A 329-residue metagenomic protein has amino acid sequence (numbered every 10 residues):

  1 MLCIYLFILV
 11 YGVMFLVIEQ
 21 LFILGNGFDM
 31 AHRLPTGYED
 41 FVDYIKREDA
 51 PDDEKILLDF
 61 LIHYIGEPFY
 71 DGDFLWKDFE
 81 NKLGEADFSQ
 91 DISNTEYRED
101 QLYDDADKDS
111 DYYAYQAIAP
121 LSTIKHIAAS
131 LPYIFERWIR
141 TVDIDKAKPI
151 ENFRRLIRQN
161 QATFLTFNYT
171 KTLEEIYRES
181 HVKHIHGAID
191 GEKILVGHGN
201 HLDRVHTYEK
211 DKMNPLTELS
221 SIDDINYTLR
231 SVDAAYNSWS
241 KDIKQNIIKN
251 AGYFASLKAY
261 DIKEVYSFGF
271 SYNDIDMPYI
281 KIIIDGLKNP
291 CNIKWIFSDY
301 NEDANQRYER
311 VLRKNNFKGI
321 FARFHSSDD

Functional and structural regions predicted by a protein language model:
M1-H32, F41, E48, I247-D329: SIR2/sirtuin-family catalytic core signature
Y11-M14, D43, T217, D223: N-terminal non-cleavable signal-anchor helices
Q20-D59, T163-T166, T170, I176-I194 (+2 more regions): Conserved catalytic core of sirtuin-type NAD+-dependent deacylases
G37-K77, F321-D328: Extended charged low-complexity segments that act as oligomerization/scaffolding linkers
E39, K55, F74-K77, E151 (+2 more regions): Generic alpha-helical secondary structure signal
I56-S231: Extended, H/D-rich, highly charged conserved domains that either
D143-F153, W239-L257: A Trp-anchored, charged/polar loop motif used as the substrate-binding/catalytic surface of acyl/ester-handling
